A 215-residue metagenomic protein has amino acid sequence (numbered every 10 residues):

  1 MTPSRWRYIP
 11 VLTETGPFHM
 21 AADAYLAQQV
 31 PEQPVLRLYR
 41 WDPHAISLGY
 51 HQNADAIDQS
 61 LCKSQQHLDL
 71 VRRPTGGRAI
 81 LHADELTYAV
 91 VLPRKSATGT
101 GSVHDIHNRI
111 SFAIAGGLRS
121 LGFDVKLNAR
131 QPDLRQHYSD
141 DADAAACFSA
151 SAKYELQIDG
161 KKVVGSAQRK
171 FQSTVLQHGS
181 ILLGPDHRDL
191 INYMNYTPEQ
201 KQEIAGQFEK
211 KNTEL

Functional and structural regions predicted by a protein language model:
M1-L61, Q65, D69-R73, D143-C147 (+2 more regions): Active-site loop/lid in soluble adenylation, ligation, and acyl-transfer enzymes
D55, S60-R72, I106-P132: FAD-binding glycine-rich core of flavoenzymes that anchor FAD
Q59-G99: A glycine-rich, hydrophobic loop/mini-helix early in the fold
V90-H107, N212-L215: Short histidine-centered catalytic/ligand-binding loop motif
S111, A115-D140, K170-L215: Long, positively charged amphipathic alpha-helical accessory segments at protein N-termini or as interdomain linkers
N128-I158: Beta-rich nucleic-acid/ligand-interaction surfaces
